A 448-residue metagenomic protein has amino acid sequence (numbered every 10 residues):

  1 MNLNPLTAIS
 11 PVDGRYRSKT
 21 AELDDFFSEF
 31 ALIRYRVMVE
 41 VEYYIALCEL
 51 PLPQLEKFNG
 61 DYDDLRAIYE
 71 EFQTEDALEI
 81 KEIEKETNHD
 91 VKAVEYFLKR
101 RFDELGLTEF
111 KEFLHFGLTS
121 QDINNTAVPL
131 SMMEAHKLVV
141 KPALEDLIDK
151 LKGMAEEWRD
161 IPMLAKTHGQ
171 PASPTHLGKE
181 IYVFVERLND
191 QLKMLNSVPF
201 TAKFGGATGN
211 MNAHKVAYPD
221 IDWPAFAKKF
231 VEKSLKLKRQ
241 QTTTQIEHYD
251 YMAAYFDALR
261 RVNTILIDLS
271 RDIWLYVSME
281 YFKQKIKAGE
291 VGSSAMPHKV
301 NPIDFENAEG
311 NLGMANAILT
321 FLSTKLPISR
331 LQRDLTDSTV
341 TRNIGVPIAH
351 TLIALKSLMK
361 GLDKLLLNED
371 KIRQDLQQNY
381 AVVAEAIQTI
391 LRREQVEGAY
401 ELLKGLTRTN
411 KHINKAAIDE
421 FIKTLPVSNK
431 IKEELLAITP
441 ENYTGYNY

Functional and structural regions predicted by a protein language model:
N2-E29, D64-A67, V291-Y448: Catalytic-core signal marking the mid-to-C-terminal active-site face
N2-M211, Y218-K229, G292, F305 (+5 more regions): A helix-coil-helix interface module used to build multimeric assemblies and to scaffold catalytic/cofactor sites
E42, K193, I221-F226, V277 (+3 more regions): Solvent-exposed interaction patches of small proteins and small membrane subunits
Y43-A46, F97, R101, K150 (+15 more regions): Generic, well-ordered alpha-helical scaffold segments in large soluble proteins
S120-I123, H168-K179, H214-D222, T242-A253 (+7 more regions): Alpha-helix capping and helix-loop boundary segments enriched in small/acidic/polar residues
M133-K141, E145-I148, K152, Y182-V185 (+6 more regions): Short amphipathic alpha-helical segments with heptad-repeat character
Q191, T244-R330: Glycine-rich anion/phosphate-binding loop at the beta-strand->alpha-helix junction
P224-Q245: Active-site-adjacent "gating/activation" loops or surface patches in catalytic cores
